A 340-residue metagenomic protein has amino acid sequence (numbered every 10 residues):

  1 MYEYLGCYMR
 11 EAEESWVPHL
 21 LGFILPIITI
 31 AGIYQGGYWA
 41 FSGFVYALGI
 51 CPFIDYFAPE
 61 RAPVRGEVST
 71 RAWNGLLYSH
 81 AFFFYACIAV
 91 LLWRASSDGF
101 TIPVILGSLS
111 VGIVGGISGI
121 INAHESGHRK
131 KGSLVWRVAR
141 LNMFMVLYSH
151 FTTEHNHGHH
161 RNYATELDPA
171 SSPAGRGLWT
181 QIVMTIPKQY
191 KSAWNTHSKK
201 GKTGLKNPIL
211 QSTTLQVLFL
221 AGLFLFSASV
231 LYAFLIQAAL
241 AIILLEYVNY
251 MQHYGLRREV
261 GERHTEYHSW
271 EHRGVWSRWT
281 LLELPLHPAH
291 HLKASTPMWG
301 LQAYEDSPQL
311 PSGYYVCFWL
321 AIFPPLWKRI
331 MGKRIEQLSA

Functional and structural regions predicted by a protein language model:
Y2-T29, K131-I209, S229, F234 (+1 more regions): Cytosolic/stromal cytosol-facing helical appendages immediately following the last transmembrane segment
R10-A58, R71-S96, I102-G116, L205-E246 (+1 more regions): Alpha-helical bilayer-embedded segments of polytopic membrane proteins, i.e., transmembrane/intramembrane helices
R65-I186: Intramembrane catalytic core of multi-pass membrane enzymes that act on lipidic substrates
